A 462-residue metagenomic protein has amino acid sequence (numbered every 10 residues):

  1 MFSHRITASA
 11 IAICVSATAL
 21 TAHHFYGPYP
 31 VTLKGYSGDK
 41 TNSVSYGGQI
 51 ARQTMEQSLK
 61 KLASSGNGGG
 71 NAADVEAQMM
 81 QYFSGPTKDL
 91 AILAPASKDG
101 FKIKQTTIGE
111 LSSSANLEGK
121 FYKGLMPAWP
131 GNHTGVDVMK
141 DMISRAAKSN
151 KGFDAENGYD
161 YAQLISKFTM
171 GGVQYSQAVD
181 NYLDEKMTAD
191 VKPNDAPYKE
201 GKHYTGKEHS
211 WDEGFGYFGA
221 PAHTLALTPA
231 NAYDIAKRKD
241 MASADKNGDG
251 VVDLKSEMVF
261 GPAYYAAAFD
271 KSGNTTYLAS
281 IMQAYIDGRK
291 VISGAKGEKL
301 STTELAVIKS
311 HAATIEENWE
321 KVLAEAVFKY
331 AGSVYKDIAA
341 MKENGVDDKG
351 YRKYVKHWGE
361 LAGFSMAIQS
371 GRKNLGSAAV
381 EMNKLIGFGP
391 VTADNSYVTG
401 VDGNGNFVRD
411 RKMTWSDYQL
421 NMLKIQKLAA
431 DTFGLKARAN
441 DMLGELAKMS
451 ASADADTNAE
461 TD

Functional and structural regions predicted by a protein language model:
M1-A22: Gram-negative bacterial Sec-dependent N-terminal signal peptides
H23-D462: Mature extracytoplasmic or organellar-lumen-exposed domains after removal of signal/transit peptides
